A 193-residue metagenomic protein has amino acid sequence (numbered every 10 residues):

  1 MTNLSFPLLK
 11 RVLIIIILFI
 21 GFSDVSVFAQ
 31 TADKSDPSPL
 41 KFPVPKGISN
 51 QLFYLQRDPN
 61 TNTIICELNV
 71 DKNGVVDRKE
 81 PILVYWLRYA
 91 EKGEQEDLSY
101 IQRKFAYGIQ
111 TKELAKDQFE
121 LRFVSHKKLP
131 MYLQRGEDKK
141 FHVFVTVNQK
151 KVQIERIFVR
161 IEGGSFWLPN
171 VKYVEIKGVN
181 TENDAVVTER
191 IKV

Functional and structural regions predicted by a protein language model:
M1-D33: Bacterial Sec-dependent N-terminal signal peptides
A29-L98, V186: N-terminal export/targeting and maturation segments
Q51-L55, I64-K72, T111, M131-R135 (+1 more regions): Broad, structure-driven detector of short, well-ordered beta-strand segments within folded domains
Q56-R57, K177-V179: A generic structural motif
E67, L121, V143, V174-G178: Short linear proline/tyrosine/threonine-rich motifs used for host-factor recruitment and membrane trafficking/assembly
K92-D138: Predominantly extracellular/secreted and cell-surface proteins with exposed, flexible low-complexity segments
K128-K172, N180: Acidic, glycine-rich flexible loop segments
G178-V193: Short, low-complexity, Pro/Ser/Thr/Gly-rich segments in the mature regions of secreted, periplasmic
